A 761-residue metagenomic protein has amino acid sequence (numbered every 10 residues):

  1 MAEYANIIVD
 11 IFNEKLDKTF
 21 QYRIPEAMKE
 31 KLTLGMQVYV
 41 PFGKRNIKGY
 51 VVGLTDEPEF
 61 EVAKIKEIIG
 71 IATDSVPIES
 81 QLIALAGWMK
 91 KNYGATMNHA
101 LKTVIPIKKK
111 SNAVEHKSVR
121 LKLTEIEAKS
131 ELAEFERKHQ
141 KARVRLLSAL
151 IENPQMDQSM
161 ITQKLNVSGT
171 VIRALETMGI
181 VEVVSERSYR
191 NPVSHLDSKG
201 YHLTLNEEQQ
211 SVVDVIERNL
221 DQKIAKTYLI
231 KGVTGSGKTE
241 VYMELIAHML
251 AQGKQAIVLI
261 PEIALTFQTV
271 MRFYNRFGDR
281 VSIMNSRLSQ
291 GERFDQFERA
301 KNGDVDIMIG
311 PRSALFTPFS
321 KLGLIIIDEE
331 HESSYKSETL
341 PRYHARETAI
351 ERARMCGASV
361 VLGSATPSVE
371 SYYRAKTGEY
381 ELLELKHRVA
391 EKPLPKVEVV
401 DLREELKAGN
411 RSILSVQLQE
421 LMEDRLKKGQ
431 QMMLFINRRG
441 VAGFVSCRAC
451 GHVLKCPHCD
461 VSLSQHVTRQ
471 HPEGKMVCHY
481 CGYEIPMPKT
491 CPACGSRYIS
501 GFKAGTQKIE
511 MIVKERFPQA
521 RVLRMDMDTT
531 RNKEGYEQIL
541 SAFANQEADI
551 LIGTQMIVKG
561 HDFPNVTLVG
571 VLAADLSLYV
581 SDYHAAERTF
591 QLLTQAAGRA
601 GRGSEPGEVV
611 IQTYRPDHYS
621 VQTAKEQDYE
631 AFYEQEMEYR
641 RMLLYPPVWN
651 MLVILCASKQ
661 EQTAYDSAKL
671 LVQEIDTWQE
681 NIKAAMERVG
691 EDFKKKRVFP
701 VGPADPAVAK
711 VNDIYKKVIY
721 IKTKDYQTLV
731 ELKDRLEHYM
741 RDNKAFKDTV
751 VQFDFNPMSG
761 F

Functional and structural regions predicted by a protein language model:
M1-S364, K376-K392, Y720, Q727-D734 (+1 more regions): Accessory, non-ATPase domains that flank or precede helicase/AAA+ motor cores in DNA-metabolism machines
Q37, N46, G690-Q727: Short, intrinsically disordered low-complexity segments
V40, L85-W88, W649-L652, C656 (+2 more regions): Hydrophobic/aromatic-rich, well-ordered segments within soluble, folded domains that form packed cores
G53-T55, I105, S185-R187, I436-R438 (+4 more regions): A general secondary-structure junction signal
A95-H99, K110, Q155-M156, Q431 (+6 more regions): Intrinsically disordered or highly flexible coil/loop and linker segments, enriched in small and charged/polar residues
K199-N206, Q210, D214, K223-Y665 (+3 more regions): Inter-lobe coupling/hinge segments of SF2-like helicase ATPases
Q662-T677: Extracytoplasmic/periplasmic
W678-P706, K747-N756: Short beta-strand elements
